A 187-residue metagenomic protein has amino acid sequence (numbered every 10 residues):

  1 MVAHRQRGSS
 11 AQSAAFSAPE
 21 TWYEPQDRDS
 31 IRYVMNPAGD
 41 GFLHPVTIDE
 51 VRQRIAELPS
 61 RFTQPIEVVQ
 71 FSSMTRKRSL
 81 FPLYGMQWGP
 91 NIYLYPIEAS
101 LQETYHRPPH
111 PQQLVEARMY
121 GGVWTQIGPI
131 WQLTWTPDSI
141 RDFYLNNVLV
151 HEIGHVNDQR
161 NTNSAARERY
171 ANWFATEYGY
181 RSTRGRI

Functional and structural regions predicted by a protein language model:
M1-M119, T125-I127, W131-D138: A metal-dependent hydrolase signature that marks the N-terminal structural subdomain at the beginning of catalytic folds
Q26-D27, P37, V148, F174 (+1 more regions): Generic alpha-helical secondary structure signal
P96, N157-D158, G179: Functionally constrained cores in energy, signaling, and assembly domains
R141: Catalytic phosphate/metal-binding cores of nucleic-acid and nucleotide-processing enzymes, i.e., regions that mediate
Y144: Glycine-rich phosphate-binding loop
N147-Q159, A171: Active-site recognition of the HExxH zinc-binding catalytic motif
T162: Lipid-handling modules and contact-site tethers
A165-I187: Post-HExxH zinc-binding segment in Zn-dependent metallohydrolases
